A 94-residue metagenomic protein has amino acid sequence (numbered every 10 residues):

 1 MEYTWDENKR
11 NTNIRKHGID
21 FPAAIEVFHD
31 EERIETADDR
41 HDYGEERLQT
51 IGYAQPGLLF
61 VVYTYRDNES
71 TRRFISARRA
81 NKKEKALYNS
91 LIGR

Functional and structural regions predicted by a protein language model:
M1-R94: Ribonuclease/tRNase effector modules and their secretory precursors
